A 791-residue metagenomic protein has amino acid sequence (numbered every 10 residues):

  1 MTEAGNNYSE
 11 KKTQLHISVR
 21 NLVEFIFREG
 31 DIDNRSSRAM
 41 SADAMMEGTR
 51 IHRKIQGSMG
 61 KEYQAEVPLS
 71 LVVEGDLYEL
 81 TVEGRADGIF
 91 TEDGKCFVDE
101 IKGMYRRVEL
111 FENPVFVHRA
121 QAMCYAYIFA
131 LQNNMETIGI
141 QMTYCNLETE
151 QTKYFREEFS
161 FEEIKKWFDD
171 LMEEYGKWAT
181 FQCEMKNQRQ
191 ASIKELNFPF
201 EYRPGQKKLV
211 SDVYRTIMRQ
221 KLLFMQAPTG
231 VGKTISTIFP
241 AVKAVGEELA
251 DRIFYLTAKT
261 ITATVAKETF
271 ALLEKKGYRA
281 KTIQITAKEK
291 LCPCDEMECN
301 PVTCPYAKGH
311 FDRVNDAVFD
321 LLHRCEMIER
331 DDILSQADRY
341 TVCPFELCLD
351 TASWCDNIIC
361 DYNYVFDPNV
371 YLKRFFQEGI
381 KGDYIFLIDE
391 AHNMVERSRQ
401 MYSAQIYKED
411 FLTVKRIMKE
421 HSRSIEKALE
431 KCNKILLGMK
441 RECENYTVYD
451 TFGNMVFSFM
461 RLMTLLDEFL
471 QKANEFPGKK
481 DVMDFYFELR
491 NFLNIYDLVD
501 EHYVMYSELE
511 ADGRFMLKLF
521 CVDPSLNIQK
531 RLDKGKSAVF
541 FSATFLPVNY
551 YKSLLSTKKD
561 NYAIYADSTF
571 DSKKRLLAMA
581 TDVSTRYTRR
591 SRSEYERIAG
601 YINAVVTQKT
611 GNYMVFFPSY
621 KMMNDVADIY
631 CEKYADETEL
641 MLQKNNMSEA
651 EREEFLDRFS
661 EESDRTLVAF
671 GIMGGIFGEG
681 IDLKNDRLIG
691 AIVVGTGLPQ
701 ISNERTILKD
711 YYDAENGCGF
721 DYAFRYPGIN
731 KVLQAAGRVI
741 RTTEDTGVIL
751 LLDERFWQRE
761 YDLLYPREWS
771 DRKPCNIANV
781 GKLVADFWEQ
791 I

Functional and structural regions predicted by a protein language model:
M1-K95: Metal-dependent nuclease catalytic cores that hydrolyze phosphodiester bonds in DNA/RNA, characterized by
L71-K165: Mg2+/Mn2+-dependent nuclease catalytic core
E184-Q226: Conserved pre-motif I regulatory segment
Q190, L196, L249-I358, N363-F366 (+4 more regions): A substrate-engagement module of RecA-like helicase motors
M218-P240: Walker A/P-loop
T237, T264, D338-N357, D361-T464 (+3 more regions): Signature of the SF2 helicase/ATPase Hel1-core->accessory helical subdomain module
I333-S353, I358, N369-F376, F469-S584 (+5 more regions): A contiguous, basic/glycine-rich beta-loop/short-helix subdomain that forms a polymer-engagement track
T581-S593, K644-W757: Conserved RecA-like P-loop NTPase helicase motor core
